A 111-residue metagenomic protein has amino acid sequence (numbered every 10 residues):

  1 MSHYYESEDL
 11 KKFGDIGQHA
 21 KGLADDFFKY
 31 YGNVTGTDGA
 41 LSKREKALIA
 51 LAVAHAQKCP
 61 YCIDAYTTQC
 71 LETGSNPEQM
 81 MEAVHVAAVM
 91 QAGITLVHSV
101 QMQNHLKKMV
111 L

Functional and structural regions predicted by a protein language model:
M1-E45, H98-L111: Acidic, glycine/proline-rich low-complexity segments that act as flexible tails and inter-domain linkers
K12, E45-A54, A83-V89: Alpha-helical scaffold segments that form or flank carboxylate-/histidine-based iron centers
Q18, Q57-K58, S75: Residues in soluble alpha-helical coiled-coils and helical-bundle/repeat scaffolds
A24-D26, A65-Q79, M102-Q103: Iron-sulfur (Fe-S) cluster-binding segments and ferredoxin-like electron-carrier domains, especially [2Fe-2S]
I49, V53-A65: Short, thiol/selenol-centered motifs that function as redox-active sites or metal-ligating centers
Y61-D64, T68, A92-L96: Charged/polar positions within long, soluble alpha-helices
H85-M102: Short Fe-S-cluster ligation motifs
